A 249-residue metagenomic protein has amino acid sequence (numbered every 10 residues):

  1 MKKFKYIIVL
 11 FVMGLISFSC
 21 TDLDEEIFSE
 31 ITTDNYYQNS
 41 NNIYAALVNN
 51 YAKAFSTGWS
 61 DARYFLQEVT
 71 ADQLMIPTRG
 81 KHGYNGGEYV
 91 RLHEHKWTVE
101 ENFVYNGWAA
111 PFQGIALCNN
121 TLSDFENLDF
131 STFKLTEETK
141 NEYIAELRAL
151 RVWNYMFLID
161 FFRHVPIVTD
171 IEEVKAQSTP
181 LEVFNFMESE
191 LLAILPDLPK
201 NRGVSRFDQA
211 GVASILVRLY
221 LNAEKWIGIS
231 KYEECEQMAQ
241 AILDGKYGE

Functional and structural regions predicted by a protein language model:
M1-S29: Bacterial Sec-dependent N-terminal signal peptides
K5, V9, S17, T132-N141 (+2 more regions): Secondary-structure transition into beta-strands, especially the periplasmic turns and strand N-termini that construct
C20-T70, A239: Membrane-proximal, proline-rich intrinsically disordered regions
D24-E26, I159-T169, Y232: Short, well-structured active-site flanking segments
D34, D61-K81, I171, L198-S214 (+1 more regions): Short, surface-exposed recognition loops and adjoining beta-strand edges that mediate ligand/DNA contacts, enriched
Y44-A45, A52-G58, K81-F162, V174-E182 (+1 more regions): Conserved, well-structured interaction surfaces
